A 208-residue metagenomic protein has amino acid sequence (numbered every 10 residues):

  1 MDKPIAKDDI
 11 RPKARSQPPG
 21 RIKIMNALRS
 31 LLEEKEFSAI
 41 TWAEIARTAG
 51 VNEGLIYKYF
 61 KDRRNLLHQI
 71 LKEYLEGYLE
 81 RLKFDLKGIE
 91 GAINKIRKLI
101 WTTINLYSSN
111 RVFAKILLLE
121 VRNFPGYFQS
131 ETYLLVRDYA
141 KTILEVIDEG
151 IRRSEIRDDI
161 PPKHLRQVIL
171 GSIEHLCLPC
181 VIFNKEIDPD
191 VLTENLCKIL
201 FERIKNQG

Functional and structural regions predicted by a protein language model:
M1-P19, D159, G208: N-terminal intrinsically disordered/low-complexity leader segments
G20-R29, I45, I70-Y74, Y78 (+1 more regions): Generic hydrophobic, amphipathic alpha-helix propensity
K23, L31-N65, Q69: Helix-turn-helix
A27-L31, L106, S172: Short amphipathic alpha-helical elements of helix-turn-helix/winged-helix folds
F60, L119-F124: Short helix-capping/turn signature of helix-turn-helix
Q69, K83-V112, P162-I169, D190-T193: Hydrophobic alpha-helical connector segments
E76-L79, K83-F84, S109, Y127-R153 (+4 more regions): Amphipathic alpha-helical packing segments from all-alpha helical-bundle domains
I116-L119, Q129, I151-K198, Q207: Hydrophobic/aromatic-rich alpha-helical bundle segments in the mid-to-C-terminal region
